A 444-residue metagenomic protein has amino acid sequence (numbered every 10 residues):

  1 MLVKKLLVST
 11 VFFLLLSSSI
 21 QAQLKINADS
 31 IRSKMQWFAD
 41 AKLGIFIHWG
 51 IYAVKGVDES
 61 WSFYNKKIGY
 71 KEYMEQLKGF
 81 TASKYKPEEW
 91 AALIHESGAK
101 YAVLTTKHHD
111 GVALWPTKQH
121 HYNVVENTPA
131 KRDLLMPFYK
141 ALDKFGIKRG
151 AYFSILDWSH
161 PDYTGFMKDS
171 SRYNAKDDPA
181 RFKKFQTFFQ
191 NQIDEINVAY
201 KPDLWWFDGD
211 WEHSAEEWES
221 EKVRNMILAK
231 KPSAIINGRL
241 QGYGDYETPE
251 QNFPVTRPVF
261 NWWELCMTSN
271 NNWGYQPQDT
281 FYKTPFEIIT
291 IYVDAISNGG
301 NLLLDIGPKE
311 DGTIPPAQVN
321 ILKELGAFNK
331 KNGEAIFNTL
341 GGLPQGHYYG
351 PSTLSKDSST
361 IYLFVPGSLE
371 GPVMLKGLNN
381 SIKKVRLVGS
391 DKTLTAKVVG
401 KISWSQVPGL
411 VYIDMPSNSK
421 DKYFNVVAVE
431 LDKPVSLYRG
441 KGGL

Functional and structural regions predicted by a protein language model:
M1-L24: Bacterial Sec-dependent N-terminal signal peptides
Q23-L444: Mature catalytic domains of secreted/periplasmic carbohydrate-active enzymes
